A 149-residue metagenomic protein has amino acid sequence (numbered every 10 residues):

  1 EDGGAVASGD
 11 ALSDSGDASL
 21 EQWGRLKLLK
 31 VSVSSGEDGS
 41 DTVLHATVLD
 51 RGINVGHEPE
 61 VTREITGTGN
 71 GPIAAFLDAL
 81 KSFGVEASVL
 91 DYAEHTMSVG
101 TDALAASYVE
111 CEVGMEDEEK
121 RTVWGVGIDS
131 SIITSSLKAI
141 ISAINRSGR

Functional and structural regions predicted by a protein language model:
E1-R149: Terminal or standalone catalytic/regulatory effector modules within metabolic enzymes and repeat proteins
